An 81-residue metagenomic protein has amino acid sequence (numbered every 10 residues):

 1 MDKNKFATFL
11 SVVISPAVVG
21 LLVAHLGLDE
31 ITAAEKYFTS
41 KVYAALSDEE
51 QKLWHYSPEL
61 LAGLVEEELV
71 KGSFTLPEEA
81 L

Functional and structural regions predicted by a protein language model:
M1-L81: C-terminal alpha-helical interaction appendages
